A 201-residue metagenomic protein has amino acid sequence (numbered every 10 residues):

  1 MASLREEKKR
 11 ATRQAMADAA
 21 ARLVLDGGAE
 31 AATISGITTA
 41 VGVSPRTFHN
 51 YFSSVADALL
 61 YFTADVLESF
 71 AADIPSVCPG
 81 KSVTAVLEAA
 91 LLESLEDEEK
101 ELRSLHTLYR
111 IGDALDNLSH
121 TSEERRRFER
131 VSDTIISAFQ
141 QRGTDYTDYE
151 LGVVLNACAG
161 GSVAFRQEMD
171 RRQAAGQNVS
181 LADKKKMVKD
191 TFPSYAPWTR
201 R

Functional and structural regions predicted by a protein language model:
M1-V43: Basic, helix-initiating cap at the start of DNA-binding domains
S3, D26-A29, G42, H49-Y61 (+1 more regions): HTH DNA-binding helix-turn interface
T12, F62, V66, L91 (+2 more regions): Hydrophobic/aromatic residues within well-ordered alpha-helical segments
L25, I34, T63-A71: Short, basic, alpha-helical segments at the C-terminal edge of helix-turn-helix-like DNA-binding modules
E68-R110: Hydrophobic alpha-helical connector segments
E88, L151-A159, V163, K185: Short, well-structured alpha-helical segments
G112-T144, D148-N156: Amphipathic alpha-helical packing segments from all-alpha helical-bundle domains
S137, Q141, Q167, R171-R201: C-terminal peripheral helix-coil segments that are non-catalytic and often amphipathic
